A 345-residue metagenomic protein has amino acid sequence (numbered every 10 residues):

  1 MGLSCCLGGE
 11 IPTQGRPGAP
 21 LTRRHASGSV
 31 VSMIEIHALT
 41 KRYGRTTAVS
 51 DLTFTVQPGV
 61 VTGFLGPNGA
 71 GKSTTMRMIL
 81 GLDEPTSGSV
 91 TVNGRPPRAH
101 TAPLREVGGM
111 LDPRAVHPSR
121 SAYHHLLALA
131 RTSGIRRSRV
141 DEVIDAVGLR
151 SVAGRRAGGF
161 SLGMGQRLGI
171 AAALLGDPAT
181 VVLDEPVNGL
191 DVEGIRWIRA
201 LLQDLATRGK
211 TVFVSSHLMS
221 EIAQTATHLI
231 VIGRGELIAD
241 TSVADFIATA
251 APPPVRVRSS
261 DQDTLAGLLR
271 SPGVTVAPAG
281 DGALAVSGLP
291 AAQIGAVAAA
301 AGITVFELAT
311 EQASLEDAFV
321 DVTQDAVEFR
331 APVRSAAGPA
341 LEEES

Functional and structural regions predicted by a protein language model:
G2-L3, R24-V30, L289-S345: C-terminal coupling/interaction segments
E10, G15-P20: Compositionally biased, low-complexity flexible segments
S32-V214, M219-G233, A239: ABC transporter nucleotide-binding domains
P97, L104, Y123, M219 (+4 more regions): Alpha-helix N-cap/helix-start and coil->helix boundary motif
S133, G209, A250, G273 (+2 more regions): Conserved NTP-handling cores and scaffolds of large molecular machines
I198-L289: ABC transporter nucleotide-binding domain
